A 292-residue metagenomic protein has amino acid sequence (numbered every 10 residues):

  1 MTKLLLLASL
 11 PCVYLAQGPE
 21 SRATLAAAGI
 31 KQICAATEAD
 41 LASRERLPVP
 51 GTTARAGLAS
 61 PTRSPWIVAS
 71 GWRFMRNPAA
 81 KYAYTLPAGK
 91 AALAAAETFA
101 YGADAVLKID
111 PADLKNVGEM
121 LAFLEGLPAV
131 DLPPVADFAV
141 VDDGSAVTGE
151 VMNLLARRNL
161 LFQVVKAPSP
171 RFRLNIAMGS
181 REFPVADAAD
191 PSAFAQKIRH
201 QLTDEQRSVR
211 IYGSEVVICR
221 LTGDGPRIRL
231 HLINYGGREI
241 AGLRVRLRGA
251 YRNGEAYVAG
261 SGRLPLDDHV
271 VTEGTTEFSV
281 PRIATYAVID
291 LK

Functional and structural regions predicted by a protein language model:
T2, L10-K292: Carbohydrate-binding surfaces of carbohydrate-active enzymes
